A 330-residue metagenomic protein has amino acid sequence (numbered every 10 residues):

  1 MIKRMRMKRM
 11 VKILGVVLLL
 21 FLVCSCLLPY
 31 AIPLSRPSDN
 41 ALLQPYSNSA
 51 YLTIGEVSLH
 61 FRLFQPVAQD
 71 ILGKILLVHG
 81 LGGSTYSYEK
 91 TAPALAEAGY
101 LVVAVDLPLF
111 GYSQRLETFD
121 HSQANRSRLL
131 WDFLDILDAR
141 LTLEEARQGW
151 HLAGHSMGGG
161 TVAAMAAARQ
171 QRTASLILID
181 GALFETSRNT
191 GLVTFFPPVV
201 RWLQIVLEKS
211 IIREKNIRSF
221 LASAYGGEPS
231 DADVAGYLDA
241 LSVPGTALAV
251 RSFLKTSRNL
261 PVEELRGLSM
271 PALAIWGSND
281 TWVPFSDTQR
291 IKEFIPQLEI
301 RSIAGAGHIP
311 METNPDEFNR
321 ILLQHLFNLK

Functional and structural regions predicted by a protein language model:
M1-G73, E97-Y100, N125, A139-T142 (+1 more regions): Alpha/beta-hydrolase fold catalytic core
A31, N40, R188-V193, L207-G267: Conserved alpha/beta-hydrolase catalytic His-Asp/Glu region
R62, L107-A153, R320: Active-site loop/oxyanion-hole signature of alpha/beta-hydrolase fold enzymes
P66-Y112: Conserved HGGG/HGGXW glycine-rich cap/lid loop of the alpha/beta-hydrolase fold
A167, L176-I205: Flexible "cap/lid" loop of the alpha/beta hydrolase fold
L268, A274-W276: Short beta-strand/loop motif that positions the catalytic acidic residue of the alpha/beta-hydrolase fold
N279-V283: Acidic catalytic loop of the alpha/beta-hydrolase fold
L298-K330: Catalytic active-site module of serine/aspartate enzymes centered on a nucleophile-bearing elbow/loop
